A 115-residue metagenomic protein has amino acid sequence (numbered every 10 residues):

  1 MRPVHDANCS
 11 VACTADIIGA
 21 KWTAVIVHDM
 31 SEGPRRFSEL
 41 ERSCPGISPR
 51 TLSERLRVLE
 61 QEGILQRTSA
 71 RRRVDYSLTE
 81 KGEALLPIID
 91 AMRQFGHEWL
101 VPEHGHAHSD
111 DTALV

Functional and structural regions predicted by a protein language model:
H5-T51, E62, R71-E80, H106: N-terminal helix-turn-helix DNA-binding core of bacterial DNA-binding proteins
D6-N8, H28, A84-V115: Amphipathic alpha-helical dimerization/coiled-coil segments that flank or bridge DNA-binding/regulatory modules
R55: Residues within the DNA-recognition helix of helix-turn-helix
L59: DNA major-groove recognition helices of helix-turn-helix
T68: IQ-motif-like calmodulin-binding regions
